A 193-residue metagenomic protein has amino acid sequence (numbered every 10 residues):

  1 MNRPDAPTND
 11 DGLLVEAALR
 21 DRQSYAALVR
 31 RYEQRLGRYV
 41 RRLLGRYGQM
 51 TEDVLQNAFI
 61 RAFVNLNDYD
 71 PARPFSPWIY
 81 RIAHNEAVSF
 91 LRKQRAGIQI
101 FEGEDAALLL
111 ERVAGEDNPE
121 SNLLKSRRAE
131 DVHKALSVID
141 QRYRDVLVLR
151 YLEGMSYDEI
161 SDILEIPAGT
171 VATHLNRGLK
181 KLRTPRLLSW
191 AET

Functional and structural regions predicted by a protein language model:
M1-P4, L19-A27, R38-N57, A168 (+1 more regions): Short, charged helix-capping/linker segments at alpha-helix termini
R3-A6, F90-V113, L123: Short, basic/polar amphipathic helix motif occurring as a linker/hinge flanking DNA-binding modules in transcription
A17-A18, L36, V40, T51-A62 (+4 more regions): Short, small-hydrophobic-rich alpha-helical interface motif
L19, L44-R46, Q56-P74, K93-R95: Sigma70-family region 2
V29-G48, N65, L136, P185-L188: Amphipathic, Lys/Arg- and hydrophobic-enriched alpha-helical face
V64-P71, R81-E102, K125, R177: Arg/Lys-rich amphipathic alpha helix in sigma70-family domain 2
P77, V88, V132-A135, Y143 (+2 more regions): DNA-recognition helix of helix-turn-helix
A107-S137: Acidic, proline/glycine-rich intrinsically disordered inter-domain spacer in sigma factors
